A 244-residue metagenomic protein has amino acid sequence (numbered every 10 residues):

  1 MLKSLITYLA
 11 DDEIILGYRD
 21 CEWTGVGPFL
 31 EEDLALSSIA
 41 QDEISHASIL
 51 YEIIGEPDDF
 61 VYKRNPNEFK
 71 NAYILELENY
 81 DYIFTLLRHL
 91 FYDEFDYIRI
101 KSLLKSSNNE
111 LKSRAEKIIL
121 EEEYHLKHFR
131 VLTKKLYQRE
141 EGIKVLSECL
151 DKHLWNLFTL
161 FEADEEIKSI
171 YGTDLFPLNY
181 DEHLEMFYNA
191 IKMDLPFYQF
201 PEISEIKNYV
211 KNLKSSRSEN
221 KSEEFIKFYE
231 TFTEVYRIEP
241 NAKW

Functional and structural regions predicted by a protein language model:
M1-T7, K63-H89, R139-E140, H153-T173: Acidic/His metal-coordination segments adjacent to aromatic residues that form catalytic metal sites in metalloenzymes
L2-L9, G27-H46, T85, E110-E123: Alpha-helical scaffold segments that form or flank carboxylate-/histidine-based iron centers
D12-D20, H46, L50, Y92-R99 (+3 more regions): Amphipathic, well-ordered alpha-helical segments in soluble domains
L16-S38, D96-K112: Helix-loop segments that flank and shape redox-cofactor active sites
S37-N65, F129-Y137: Conserved alpha-helical segments that form or flank metal/cofactor-binding pockets of metalloenzymes
L75-V131: Internal, conserved structured core segments that host functional sites
K127-W155: Solvent-exposed, charged amphipathic helical/linker segments at domain boundaries
K144-W244: Extended, helix-rich structural scaffolds rather than catalytic motifs
